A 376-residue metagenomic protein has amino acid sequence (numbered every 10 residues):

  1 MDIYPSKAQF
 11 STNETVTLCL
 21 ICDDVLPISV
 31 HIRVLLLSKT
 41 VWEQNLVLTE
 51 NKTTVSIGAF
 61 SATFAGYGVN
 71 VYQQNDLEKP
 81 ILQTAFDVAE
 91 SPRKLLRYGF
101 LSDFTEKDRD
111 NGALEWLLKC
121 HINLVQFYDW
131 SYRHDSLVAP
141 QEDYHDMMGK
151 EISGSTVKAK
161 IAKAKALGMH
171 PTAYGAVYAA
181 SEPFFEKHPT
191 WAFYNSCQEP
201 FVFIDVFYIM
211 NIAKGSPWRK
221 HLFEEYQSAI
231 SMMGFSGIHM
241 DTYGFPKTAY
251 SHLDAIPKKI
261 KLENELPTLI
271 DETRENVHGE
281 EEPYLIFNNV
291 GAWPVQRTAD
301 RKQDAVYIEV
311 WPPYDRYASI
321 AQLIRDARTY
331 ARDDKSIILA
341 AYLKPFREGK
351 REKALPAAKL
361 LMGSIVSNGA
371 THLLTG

Functional and structural regions predicted by a protein language model:
M1-T12, V16: Short, compositionally biased P/S/T/A/G/V-rich stretches that sit at domain boundaries
T40-R93: Extended acidic/polar, glycine-enriched regions that form or flank non-catalytic beta-rich accessory modules
I81-R133: An acidic-aromatic substrate-binding cleft motif
E90-R93, S102-K107, T172-M233: Active-site-adjacent "subsite" loops/lids of carbohydrate-active enzymes
F104-K119, W218-S231, N289-R297, L355-M362: Short, acidic/polar
S131-K160, F184-G215, G244-N264: Aromatic- and acidic-residue-enriched carbohydrate-binding clefts of CAZyme catalytic domains
K214-V306, V310-R332: Active-site neighborhood of glycoside hydrolase catalytic domains
E281, V290, T298-K302, R316-G376: Active-site-proximal substrate-binding groove within the catalytic cores of carbohydrate-active enzymes
